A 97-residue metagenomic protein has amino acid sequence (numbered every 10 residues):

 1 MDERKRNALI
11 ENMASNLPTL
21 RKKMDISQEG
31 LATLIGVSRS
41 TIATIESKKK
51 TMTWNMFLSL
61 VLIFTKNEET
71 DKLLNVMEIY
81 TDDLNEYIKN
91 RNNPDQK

Functional and structural regions predicted by a protein language model:
M1-K23: A short, Lys/Arg-rich alpha-helix, primarily the initiator
S15-G30, S59, R91-Q96: Short basic helix-loop element that most often maps to the first helix and adjoining turn of HTH DNA-binding modules
K22, T33, N75: Short polybasic/polar patches that bind polyanions
D25-A43: Short alpha-helical DNA-recognition segment
T53-V76: DNA major-groove recognition helix of helix-turn-helix/homeodomain DNA-binding modules
E69-K97: Short, charged recognition helix plus adjacent turn of helix-turn-helix-like nucleic-acid-binding domains
